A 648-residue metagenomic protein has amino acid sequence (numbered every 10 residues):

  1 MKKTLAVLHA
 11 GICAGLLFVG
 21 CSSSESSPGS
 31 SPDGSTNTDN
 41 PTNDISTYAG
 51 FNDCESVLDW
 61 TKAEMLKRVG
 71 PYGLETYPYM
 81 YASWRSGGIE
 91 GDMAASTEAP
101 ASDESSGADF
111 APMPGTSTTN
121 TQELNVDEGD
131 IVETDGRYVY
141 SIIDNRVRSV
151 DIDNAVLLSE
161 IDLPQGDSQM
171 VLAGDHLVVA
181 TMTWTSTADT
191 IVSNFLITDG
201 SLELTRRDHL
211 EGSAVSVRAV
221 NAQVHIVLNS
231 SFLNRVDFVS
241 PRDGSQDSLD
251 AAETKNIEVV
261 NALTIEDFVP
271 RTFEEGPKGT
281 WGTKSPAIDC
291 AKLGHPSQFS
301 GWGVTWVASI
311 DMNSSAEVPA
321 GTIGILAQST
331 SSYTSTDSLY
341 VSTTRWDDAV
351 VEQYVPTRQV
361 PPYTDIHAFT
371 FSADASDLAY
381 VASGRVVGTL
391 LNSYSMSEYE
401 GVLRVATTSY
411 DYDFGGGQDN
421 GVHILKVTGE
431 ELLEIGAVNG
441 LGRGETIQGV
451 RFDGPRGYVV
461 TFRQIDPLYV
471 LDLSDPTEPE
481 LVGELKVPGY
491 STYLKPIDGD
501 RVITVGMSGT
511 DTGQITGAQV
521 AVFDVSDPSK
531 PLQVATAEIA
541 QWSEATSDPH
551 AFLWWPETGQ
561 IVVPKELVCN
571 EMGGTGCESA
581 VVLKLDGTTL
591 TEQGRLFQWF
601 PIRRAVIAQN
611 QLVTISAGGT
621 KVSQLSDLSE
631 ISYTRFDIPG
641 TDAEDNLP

Functional and structural regions predicted by a protein language model:
M1-V19: Sec-dependent bacterial lipoprotein signal peptides
C21-P648: Beta-sheet-rich non-transmembrane sensory/scaffold domains
